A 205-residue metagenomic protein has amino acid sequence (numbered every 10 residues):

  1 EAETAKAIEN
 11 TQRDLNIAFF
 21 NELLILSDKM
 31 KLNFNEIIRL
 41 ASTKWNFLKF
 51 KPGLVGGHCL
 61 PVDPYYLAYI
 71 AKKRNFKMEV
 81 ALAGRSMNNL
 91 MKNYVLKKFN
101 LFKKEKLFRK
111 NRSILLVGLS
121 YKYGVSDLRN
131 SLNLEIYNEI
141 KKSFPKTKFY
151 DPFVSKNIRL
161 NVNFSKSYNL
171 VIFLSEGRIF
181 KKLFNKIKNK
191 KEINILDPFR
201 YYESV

Functional and structural regions predicted by a protein language model:
E1-V205: Structural/interface elements that position substrates and couple domains in central-metabolism enzymes
